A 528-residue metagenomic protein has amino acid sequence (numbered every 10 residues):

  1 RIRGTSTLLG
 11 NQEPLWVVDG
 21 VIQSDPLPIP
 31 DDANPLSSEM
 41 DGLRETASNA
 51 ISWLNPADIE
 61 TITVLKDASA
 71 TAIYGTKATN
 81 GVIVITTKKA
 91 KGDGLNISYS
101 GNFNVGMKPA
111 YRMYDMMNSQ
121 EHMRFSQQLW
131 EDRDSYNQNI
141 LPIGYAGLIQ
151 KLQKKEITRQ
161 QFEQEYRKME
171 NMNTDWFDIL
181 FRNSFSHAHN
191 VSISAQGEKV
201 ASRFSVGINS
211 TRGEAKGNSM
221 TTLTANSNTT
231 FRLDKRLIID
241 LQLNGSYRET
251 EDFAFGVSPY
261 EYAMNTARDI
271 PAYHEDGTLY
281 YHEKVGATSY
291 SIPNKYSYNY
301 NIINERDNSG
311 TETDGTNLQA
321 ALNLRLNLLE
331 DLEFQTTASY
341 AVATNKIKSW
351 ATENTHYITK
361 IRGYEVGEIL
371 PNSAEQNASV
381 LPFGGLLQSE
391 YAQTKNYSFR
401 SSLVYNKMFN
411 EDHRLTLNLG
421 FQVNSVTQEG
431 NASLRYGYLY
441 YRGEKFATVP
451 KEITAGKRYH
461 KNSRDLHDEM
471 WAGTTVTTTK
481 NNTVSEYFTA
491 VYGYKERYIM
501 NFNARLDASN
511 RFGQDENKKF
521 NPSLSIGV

Functional and structural regions predicted by a protein language model:
R1-P30, E60-T61, T71-K88: Extracytoplasmic beta-strand/coil segments of soluble accessory domains associated with Gram-negative outer-membrane
T7-L9, Q23-D25, A68-I73, A90-G92 (+3 more regions): Short beta-strands and strand-coil junctions in structured, solvent-facing domains, enriched
Q12, I29-P30, G92-M172, G213-N218 (+5 more regions): Surface-exposed loop/interface segments of Gram-negative outer-membrane beta-barrel transport/assembly proteins
V21-K66: Short acidic/polar hinge/loop motifs at secondary-structure boundaries that mediate gating or recognition
L43, A47-S48, A78, S186 (+5 more regions): Membrane-spanning beta-strands of outer-membrane beta-barrel proteins
P56, A90-G92, S186, G197-E198 (+4 more regions): Outer-membrane beta-barrel channels and translocator barrels
T87, Y99, V191-A195, A225-F231 (+5 more regions): Residues on the lipid-exposed face of transmembrane beta-strands in outer-membrane beta-barrel proteins
V206-R212, M500-F512: Transmembrane beta-strand segments that form the barrel wall of outer-membrane beta-barrel proteins
